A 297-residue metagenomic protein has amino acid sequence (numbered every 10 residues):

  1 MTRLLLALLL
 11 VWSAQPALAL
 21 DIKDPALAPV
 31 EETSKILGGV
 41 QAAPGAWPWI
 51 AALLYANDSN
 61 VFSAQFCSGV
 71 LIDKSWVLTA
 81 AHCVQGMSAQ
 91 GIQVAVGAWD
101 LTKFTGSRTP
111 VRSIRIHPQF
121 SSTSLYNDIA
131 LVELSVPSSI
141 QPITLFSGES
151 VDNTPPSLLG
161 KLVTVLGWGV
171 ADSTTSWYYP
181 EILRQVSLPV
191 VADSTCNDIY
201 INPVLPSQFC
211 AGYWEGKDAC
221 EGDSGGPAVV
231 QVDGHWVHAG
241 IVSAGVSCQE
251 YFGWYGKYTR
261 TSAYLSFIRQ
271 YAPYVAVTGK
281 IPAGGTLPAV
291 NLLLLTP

Functional and structural regions predicted by a protein language model:
L4-S13: Sec-dependent N-terminal signal peptides
Q15-A19: Sec/Tat signal peptide C-region and signal peptidase I cleavage site
L20, A51, Q65-Q85, I92-Q93 (+4 more regions): C-terminal subregion of chymotrypsin/trypsin-like serine protease catalytic domains
D24, P29, L53-A56, V77-A80 (+4 more regions): Conserved H-D interstitial segment of serine endopeptidase catalytic domains
D24-A28, T102-F104, T109, I129-E215 (+1 more regions): Chymotrypsin/trypsin-fold serine protease catalytic domain
P29-D58: N-terminal activation segment of mature serine protease catalytic domains
W47-V61, P137-L145, P189-S224, V237-S247 (+1 more regions): Active-site region of chymotrypsin-like
D58, C83-Q85, D100-L101, S121-T123 (+4 more regions): Solvent-exposed loop/turn segments at secondary-structure junctions within structured extracellular/periplasmic domains
